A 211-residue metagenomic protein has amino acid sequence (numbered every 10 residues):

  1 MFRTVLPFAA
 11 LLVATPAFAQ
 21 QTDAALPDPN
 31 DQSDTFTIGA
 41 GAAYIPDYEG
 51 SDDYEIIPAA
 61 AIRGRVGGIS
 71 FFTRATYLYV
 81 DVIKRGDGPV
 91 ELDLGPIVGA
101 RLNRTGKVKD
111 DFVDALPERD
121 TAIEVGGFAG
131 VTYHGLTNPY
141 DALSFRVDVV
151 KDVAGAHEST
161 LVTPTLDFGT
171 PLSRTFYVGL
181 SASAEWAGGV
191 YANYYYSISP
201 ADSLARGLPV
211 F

Functional and structural regions predicted by a protein language model:
M1-Q32: Cleavable N-terminal export/targeting peptides
Q20-T35, G50, I69-L92, H134-A142 (+2 more regions): Short loop/turn motifs that connect adjacent beta-strands in outer-membrane beta-barrel proteins
D34, Y54-A60, V90, R119-V125 (+1 more regions): Residues that define the transmembrane beta-barrel architecture of outer-membrane proteins
I38-P46, S70-V80, F112-D114, A142-V153: Transmembrane beta-strand segments that form the barrel wall of outer-membrane beta-barrel proteins
A40-Y44, A60-V66, L78-K84, P96 (+4 more regions): Residues on the lipid-exposed face of transmembrane beta-strands in outer-membrane beta-barrel proteins
Y44-A59, T73-R74, D111-T121: Surface-exposed strand-loop-strand hairpins of Gram-negative outer-membrane beta-barrel proteins
E49-D53, F71-T73, R104-K109, Y140 (+2 more regions): Outer-membrane beta-barrel proteins
E124, G130-T137, D148, D152-F211: Outer-membrane beta-barrel transmembrane domain signature
